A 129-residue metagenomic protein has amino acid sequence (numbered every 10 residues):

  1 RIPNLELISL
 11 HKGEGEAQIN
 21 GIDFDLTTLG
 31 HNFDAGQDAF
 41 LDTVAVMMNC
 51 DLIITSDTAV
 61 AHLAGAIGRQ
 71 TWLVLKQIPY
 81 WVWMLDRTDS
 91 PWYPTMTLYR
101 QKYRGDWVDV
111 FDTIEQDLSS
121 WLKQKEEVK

Functional and structural regions predicted by a protein language model:
R1-K129: Catalytic machinery of carbohydrate-active enzymes, primarily nucleotide-sugar-dependent glycosyltransferases
